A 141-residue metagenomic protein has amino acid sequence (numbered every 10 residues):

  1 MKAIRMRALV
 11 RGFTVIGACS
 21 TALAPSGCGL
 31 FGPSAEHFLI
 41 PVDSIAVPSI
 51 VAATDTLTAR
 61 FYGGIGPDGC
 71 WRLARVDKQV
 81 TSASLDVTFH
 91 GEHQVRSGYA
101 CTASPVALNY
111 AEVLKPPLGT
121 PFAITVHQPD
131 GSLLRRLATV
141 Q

Functional and structural regions predicted by a protein language model:
M1-C28: Sec-dependent bacterial lipoprotein signal peptides
C19-S44: Bacterial Sec-dependent N-terminal signal peptides
V42, V47-Q79: Short, surface-exposed binding/anchoring microloops in extracellular/periplasmic proteins
F61, A83-E92: Short, aliphatic-rich beta-strand segments
I65, D77, F89-H93, L118 (+1 more regions): A mature extracytoplasmic/lumenal domain signature
F89-P116: An anionic, turn-rich surface loop/hairpin at beta-sheet edges that serves as a generic interaction/coordination patch
V113-P117, A123-L137: Short, exposed beta-strand-loop hairpins at the edges of beta-sheets in extracellular/periplasmic proteins
T139-Q141: Short beta-strand edge segments in extracellular beta-sheet folds
